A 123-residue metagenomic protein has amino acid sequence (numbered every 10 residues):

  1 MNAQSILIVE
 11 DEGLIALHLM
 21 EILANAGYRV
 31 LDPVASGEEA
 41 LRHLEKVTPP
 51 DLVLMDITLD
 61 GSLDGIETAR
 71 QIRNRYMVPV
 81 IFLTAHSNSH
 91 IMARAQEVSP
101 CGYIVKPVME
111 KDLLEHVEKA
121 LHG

Functional and structural regions predicted by a protein language model:
E10: Conserved acidic carboxylate
G13-D32, G37: Two-component/phosphorelay signaling modules centered on CheY-like receiver
M20, P33-L52: Acidic, metal-coordinating helix/loop segments flanking the phosphotransfer/catalytic sites of two-component signaling
D56-I57, T84: Active-site residues of response regulator receiver
D64-V78: Short amphipathic alpha-helix used as the core "switch/output" element in two-component signaling
M77-S87: A short, hydrophobic beta-strand element within the central beta-sheet of small alpha/beta folds
S87-V105: Alpha4 helix (beta4-alpha4-beta5 surface) of REC/receiver domains from two-component response regulators
H90, V108-E118: C-terminal output helix
